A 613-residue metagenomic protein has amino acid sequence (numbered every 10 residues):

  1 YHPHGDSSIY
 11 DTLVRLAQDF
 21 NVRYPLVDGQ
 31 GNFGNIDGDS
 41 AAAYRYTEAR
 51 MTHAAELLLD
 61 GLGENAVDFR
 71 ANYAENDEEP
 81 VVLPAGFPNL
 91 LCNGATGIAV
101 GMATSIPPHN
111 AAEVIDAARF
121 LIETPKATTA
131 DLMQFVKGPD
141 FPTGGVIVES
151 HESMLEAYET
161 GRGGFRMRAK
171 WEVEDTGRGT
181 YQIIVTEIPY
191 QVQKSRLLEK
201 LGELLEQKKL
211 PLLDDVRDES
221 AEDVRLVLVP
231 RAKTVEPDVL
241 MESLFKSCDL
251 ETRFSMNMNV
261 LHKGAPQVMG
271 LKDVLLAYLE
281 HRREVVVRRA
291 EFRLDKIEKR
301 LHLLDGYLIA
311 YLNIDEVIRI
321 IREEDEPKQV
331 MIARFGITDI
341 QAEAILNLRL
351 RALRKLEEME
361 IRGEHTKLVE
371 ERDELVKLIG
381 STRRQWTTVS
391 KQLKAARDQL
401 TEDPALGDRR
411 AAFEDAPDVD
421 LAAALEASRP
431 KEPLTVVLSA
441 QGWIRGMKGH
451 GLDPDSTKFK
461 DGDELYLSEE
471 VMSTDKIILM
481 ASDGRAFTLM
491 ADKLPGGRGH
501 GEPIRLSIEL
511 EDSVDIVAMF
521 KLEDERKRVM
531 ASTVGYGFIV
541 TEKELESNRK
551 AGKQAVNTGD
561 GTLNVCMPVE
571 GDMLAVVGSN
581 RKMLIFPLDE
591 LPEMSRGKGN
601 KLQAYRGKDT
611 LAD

Functional and structural regions predicted by a protein language model:
Y1-G164, V227-V229: Catalytic phosphate-handling regions of large nucleic-acid enzymes and associated NTPases
T96, M102-D613: C-terminal interaction appendages of subunits in large macromolecular complexes
